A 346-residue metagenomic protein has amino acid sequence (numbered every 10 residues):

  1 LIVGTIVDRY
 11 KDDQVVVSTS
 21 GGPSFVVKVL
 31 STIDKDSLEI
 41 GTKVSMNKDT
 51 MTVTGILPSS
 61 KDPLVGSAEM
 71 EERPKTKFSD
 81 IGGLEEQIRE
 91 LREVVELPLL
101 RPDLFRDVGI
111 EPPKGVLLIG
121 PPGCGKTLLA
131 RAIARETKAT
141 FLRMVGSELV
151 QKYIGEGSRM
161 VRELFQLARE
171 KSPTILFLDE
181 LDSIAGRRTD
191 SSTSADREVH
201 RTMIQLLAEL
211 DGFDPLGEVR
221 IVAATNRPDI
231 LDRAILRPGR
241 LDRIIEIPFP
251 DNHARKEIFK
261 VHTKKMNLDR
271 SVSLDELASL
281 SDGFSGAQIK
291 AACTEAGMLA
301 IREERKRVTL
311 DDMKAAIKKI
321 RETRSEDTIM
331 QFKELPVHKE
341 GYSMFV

Functional and structural regions predicted by a protein language model:
G4, V15-V17, G22-F25, S31-E39 (+3 more regions): Walker A/P-loop NTP-binding motif of AAA+ ATPase domains
G4-I6, V53: Conserved hydrophobic positions within beta-strands
R9-Q14: Short, conserved beta-turn/loop elements at beta-strand boundaries and strand-helix junctions
S45, R143, R307: Short aromatic/basic micro-patch
N47-S60: Short, charged beta-turn/beta-strand-edge "cap" motif at the junction between a beta-strand and an adjacent loop
S273-T294, L299-V346: C-terminal engagement/docking regions of AAA+ P-loop ATPases
